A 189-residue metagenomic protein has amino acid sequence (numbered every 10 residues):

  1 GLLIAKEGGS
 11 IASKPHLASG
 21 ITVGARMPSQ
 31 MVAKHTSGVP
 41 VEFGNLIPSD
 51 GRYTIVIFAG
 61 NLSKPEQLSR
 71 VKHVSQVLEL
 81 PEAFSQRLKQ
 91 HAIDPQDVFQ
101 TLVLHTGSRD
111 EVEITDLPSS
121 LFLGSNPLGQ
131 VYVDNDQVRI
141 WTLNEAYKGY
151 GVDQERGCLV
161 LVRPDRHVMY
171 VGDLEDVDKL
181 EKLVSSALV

Functional and structural regions predicted by a protein language model:
G1-V189: Helical substrate-recognition/capping region of FAD-dependent monooxygenase/halogenase enzymes
